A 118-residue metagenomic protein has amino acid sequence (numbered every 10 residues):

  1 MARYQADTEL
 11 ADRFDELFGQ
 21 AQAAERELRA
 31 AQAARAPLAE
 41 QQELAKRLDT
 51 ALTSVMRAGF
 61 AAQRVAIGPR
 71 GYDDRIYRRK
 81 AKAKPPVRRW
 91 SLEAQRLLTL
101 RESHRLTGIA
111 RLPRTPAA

Functional and structural regions predicted by a protein language model:
M1-F18, A30, A34: Short, charge/polar-rich alpha-helical segments
Y4, L17, A61-K80: Acidic interaction surfaces
R13-A24, L52: Short amphipathic alpha-helical heptad-repeat segments
E25-L38, A62: Secondary-structure edge/capping motif, primarily at the C-terminal ends of alpha-helices and the immediately following
L38-D49: Short, charged, amphipathic alpha-helical segments
R47-I67, R88-E93: Amphipathic alpha-helical coiled-coil segments
Y72-A118: Amphipathic alpha-helical binding modules
